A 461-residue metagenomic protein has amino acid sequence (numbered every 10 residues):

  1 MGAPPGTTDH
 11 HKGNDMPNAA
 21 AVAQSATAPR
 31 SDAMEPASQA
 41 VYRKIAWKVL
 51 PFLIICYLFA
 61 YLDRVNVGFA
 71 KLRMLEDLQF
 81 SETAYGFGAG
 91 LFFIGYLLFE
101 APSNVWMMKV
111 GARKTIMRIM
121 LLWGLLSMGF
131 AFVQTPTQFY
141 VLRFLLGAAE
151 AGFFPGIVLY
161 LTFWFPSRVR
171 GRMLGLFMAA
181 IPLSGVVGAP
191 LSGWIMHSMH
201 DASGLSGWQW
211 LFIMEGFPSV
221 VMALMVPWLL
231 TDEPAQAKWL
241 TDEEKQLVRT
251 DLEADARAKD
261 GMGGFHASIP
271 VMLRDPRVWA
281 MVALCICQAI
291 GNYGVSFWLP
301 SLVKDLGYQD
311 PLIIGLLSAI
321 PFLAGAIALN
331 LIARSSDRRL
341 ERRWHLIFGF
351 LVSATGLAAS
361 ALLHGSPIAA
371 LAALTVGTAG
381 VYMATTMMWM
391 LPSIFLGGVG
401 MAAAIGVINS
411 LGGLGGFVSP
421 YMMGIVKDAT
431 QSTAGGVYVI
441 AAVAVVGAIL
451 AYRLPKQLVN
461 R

Functional and structural regions predicted by a protein language model:
V67-G68, P270-L329, T385, W389 (+1 more regions): Extracytoplasmic gate region of multi-pass secondary transporters
Q79, G111, F132-Q138, A149 (+4 more regions): Helix-breaking motifs and short loop linkers at transmembrane-helix boundaries and internal kinks in secondary membrane
L98-T137: Conserved MFS/SLC helix-loop-helix module at the cytosolic interface between two early adjacent transmembrane helices
F99-G111, A328-E341: Helix-to-loop junctions at the C-terminal end of transmembrane segments in multipass secondary transporters
M108-M120, D337-F350: Cytoplasmic membrane-interface "Motif A"-like loop-to-helix N-cap segments of 12-TM Major Facilitator Superfamily
L142-A179: Cytoplasmic helix-loop-helix junction between adjacent transmembrane helices in 12-TM secondary transporters
L174-M196, P218-S219, N409-S419: Glycine-rich segments within core transmembrane alpha-helices of 12-TM secondary carriers
R342-L391: C-terminal transmembrane helical hairpin of 12-TM major facilitator-type secondary transporters
